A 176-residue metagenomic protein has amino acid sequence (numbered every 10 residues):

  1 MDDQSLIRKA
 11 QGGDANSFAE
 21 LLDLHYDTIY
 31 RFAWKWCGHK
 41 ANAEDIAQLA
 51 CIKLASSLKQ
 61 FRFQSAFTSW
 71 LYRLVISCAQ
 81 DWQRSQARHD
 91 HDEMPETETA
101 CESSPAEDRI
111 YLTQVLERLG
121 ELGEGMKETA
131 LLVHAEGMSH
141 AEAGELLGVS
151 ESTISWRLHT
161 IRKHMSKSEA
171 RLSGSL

Functional and structural regions predicted by a protein language model:
D3, D81, R88-T113, E117 (+1 more regions): Internal acidic/polar
S5-K9, Q114-G123: Short amphipathic alpha-helical boundary/capping segments
I7-Y30, K127: A short, charge-rich alpha-helical start-of-domain segment used by transcription regulators
Q11-G12, G38, Q48-A66, S85-Q86: Sigma70-family region 2
L22-K40, S57, L119, E169-R171: Amphipathic, Lys/Arg- and hydrophobic-enriched alpha-helical face
R31, D45-I52, S65-S77: Structural recognition of an alpha-helix C-terminal capping motif at a helix-to-coil junction
S56-F63, R73-E93, D108: Arg/Lys-rich amphipathic alpha helix in sigma70-family domain 2
I76, Q80, M126, A135 (+2 more regions): DNA-recognition helix of helix-turn-helix
